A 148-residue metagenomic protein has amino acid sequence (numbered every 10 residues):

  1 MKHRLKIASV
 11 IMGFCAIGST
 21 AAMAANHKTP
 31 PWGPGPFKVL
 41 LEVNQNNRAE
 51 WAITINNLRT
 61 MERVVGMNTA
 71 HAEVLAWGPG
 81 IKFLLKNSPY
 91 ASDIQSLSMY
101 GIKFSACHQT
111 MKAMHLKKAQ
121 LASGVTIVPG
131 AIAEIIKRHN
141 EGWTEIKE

Functional and structural regions predicted by a protein language model:
M1-V10: Bacterial N-terminal signal peptides that target proteins for export
V10-S19: Bacterial N-terminal signal peptides
T20-A24: Sec/Tat signal peptide C-region and signal peptidase I cleavage site
A25-E73, F83: N-terminal secretory signal peptides
V43, A76, H108: A cross-domain feature marking catalytic cores of carbohydrate-active enzymes and several ubiquitous metabolic/repair
Q45, P79-I81, M111: Short, glycine/serine-rich, charged loops/turns that create anion-binding and catalytic segments at active sites
R63-M99, F104-S105: Mature extracytoplasmic domains of secretory-pathway proteins
N87-E148: A cross-taxonomic marker for long C-terminal extensions/tails that follow the last structured domain
